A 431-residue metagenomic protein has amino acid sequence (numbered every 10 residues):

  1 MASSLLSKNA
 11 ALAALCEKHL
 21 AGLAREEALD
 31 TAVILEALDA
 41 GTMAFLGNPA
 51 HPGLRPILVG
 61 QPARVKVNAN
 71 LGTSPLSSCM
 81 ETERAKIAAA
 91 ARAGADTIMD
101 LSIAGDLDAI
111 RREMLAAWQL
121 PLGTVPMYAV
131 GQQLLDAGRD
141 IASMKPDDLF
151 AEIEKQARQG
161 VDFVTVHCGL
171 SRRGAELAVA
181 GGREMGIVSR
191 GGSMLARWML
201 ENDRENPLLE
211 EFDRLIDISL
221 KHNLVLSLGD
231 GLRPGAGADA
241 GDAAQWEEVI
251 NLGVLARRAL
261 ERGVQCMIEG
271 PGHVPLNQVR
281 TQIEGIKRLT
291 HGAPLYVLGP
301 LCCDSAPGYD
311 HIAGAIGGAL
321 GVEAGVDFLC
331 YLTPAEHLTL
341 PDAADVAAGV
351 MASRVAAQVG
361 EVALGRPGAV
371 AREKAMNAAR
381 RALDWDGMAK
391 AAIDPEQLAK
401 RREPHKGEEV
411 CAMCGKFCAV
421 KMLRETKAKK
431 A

Functional and structural regions predicted by a protein language model:
S3-C303, Y309, A315-F328: Alpha/beta enzyme core
A32, E176-L200, P234-A240, L340-A431: Catalytic or ion-coupling anion/metal-binding cores of large enzyme and transporter domains
N48-P49, L332, M422-R424: Short hydrophobic alpha-helical segments that form membrane-spanning helices or hydrophobic packing faces of helical
S305-G314, G321-R366: C-terminal catalytic subdomain
